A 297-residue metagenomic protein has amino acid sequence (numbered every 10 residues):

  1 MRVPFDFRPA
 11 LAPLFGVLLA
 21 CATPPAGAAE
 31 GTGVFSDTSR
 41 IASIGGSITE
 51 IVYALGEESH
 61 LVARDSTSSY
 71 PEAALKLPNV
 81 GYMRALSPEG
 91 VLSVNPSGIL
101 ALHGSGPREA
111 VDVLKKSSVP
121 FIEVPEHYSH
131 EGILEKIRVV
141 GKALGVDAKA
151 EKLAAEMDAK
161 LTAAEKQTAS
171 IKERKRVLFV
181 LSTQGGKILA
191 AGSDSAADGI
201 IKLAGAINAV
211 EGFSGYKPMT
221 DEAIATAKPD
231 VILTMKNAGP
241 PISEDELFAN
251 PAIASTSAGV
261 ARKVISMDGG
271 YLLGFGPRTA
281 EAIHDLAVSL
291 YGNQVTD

Functional and structural regions predicted by a protein language model:
A10-A22: Bacterial N-terminal signal peptides
P24-A28: Sec/Tat signal peptide C-region and signal peptidase I cleavage site
V34-R40, E109-G185, N208-G212, R262-D297: Extracytoplasmic substrate-binding proteins
S39-V94, G98-S105, D245: A short, structured surface patch at a secondary-structure boundary
G45, H103-G104, E126, F213-Y216 (+3 more regions): Short secondary-structure boundary segments
D65, S193-Y216, K236, I265-S266: His/Asp/Glu-enriched short active-site or ligand-binding loop at hydrolase and phosphoryl-transfer sites
P88-N95, M219-K228: Short helices/loops that flank or line small-molecule/ion binding pockets
S105-K116, V231-A249: A ligand-binding cleft/hinge motif common to bilobed small-molecule-binding domains
